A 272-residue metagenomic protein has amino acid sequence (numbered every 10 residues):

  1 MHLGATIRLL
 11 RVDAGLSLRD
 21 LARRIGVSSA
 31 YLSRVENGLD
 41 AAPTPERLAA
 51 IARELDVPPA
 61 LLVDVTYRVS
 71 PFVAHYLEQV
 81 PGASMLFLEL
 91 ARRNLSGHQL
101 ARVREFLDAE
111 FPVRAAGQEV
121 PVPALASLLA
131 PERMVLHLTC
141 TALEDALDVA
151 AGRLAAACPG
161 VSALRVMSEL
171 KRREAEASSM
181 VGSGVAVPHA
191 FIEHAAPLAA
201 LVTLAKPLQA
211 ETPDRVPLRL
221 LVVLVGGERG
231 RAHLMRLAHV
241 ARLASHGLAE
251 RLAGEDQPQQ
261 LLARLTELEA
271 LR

Functional and structural regions predicted by a protein language model:
M1-A5, L9-D13, D20-R23, S28-L39 (+4 more regions): Cytosolic covalent-transfer regions centered on His/Cys nucleophiles that carry phosphoryl or persulfide groups
I51: Serine-dependent acyl-ester chemistry module
